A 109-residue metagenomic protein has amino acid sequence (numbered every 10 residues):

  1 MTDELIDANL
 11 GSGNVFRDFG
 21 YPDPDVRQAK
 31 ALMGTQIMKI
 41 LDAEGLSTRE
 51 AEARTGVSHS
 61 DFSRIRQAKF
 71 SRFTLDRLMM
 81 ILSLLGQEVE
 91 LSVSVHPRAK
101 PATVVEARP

Functional and structural regions predicted by a protein language model:
M1-T35, H96-P109: N-terminal flexible/basic segments that precede or flank functional cores
M33, S58, Q87-V89: A generic structural signal for short beta-strands and their flanking turns/coil linkers
L41-A43: Short amphipathic helical patch at the helix-1/turn junction of helix-turn-helix
G45-S63: Short alpha-helical DNA-recognition segment
R66: DNA major-groove recognition helix of helix-turn-helix
K69-T74: Short, solvent-exposed alpha-helical "recognition" segments
L75-L91: DNA major-groove recognition helix of helix-turn-helix/homeodomain DNA-binding modules
